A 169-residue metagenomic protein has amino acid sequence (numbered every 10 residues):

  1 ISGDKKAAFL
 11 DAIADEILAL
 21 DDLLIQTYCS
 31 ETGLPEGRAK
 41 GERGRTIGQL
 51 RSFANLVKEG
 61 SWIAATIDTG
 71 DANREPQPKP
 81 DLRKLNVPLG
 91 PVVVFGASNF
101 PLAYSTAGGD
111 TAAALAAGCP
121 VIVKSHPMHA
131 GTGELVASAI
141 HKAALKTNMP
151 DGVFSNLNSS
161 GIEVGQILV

Functional and structural regions predicted by a protein language model:
I1-Q77: N-terminal Rossmann-like NAD(P)+-binding subdomain of aldehyde/semialdehyde dehydrogenases
W62-V169: Rossmann-like NAD(P) dinucleotide-binding subdomain of oxidoreductase/dehydrogenase enzymes
